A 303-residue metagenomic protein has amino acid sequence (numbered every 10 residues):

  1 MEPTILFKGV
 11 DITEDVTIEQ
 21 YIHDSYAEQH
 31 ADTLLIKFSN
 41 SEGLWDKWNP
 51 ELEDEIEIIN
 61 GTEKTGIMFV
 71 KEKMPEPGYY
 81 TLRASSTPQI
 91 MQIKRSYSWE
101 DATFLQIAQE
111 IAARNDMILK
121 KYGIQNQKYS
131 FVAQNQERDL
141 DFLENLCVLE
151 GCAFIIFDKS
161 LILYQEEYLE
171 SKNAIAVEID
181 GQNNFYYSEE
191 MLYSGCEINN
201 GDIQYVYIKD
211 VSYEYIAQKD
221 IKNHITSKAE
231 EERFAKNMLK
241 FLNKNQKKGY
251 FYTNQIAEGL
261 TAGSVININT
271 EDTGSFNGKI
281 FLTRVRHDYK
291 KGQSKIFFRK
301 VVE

Functional and structural regions predicted by a protein language model:
M1-I90: Assembly/oligomerization scaffold segments
M1-L6, E53, I156-D158, Q165-L242 (+1 more regions): Acidic, small/polar-enriched beta strand-loop surface segments
I36, S96-L119, Q134-D158, I198 (+1 more regions): Amphipathic, non-transmembrane alpha-helical segments in extracytoplasmic/periplasmic proteins
F38-N40, A84-P88, Q165, N200 (+1 more regions): Flexible glycine-/small-residue-rich
W45-I58, I93-A102, E178, T261-I268: Extended Gly/Ser/Thr-rich low-complexity repeat segments, especially those forming or decorating extracellular
E72-S86, K94, D288-V301: Short, solvent-exposed secondary-structure boundary/capping segments
Y79-T81, S86-T87, K121-M191: Short beta-strand-centered interaction patches in the first periplasmic/extracellular domains of large envelope
